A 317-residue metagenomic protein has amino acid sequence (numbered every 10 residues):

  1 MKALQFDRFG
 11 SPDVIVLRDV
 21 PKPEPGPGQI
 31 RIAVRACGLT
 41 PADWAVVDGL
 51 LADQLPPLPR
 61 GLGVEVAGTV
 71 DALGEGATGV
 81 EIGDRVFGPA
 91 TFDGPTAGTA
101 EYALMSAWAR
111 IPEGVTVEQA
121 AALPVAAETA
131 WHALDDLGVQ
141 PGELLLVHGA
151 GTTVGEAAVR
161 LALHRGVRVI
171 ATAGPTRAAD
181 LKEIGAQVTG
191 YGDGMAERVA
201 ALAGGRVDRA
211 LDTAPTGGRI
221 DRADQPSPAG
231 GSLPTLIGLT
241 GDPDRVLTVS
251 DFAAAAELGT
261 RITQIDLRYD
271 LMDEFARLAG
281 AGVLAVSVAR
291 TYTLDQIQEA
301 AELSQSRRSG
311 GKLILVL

Functional and structural regions predicted by a protein language model:
P21-G38, L51-T91: Glycine-rich beta-strand-centered segment in the early N-terminal region that forms part of a ligand/cofactor-binding
G74-G76, A171-D180, M195, T216-G218 (+1 more regions): Short glycine/proline-centered loop/turn elements that form peptide/ligand docking sites
G79, G88-G149: NAD(P)H dinucleotide-binding glycine-rich loop of Rossmann-like/cofactor-binding domains, especially the beta1-alpha1
D84-R85, Y102, L144, H164 (+2 more regions): Residue-level marker of beta-strand positions
P124-G192: Mid-domain Rossmann-like dinucleotide-binding core that forms the NAD(H)/NADP(H) cofactor-binding site
M195-G205: Short amphipathic alpha-helix with an adjacent loop that forms part of the alpha/beta core around
T213-S287, L294, L317: Glycine-rich phosphate-binding loop and adjacent beta-alpha segment of Rossmann(oid) nucleotide-cofactor-binding
A285-S287, A301-L317: C-terminal capping/lid region of NAD(P)-dependent oxidoreductase domains
